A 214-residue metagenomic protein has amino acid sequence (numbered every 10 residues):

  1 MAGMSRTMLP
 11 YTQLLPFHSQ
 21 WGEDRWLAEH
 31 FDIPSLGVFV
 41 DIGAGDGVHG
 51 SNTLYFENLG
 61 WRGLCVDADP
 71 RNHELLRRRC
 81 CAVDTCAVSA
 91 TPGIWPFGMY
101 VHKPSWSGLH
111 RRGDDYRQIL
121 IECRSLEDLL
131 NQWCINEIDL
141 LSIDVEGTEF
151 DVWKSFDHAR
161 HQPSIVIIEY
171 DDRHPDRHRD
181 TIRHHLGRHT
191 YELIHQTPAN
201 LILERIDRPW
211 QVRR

Functional and structural regions predicted by a protein language model:
M1-R214: Phosphate/nucleotide-binding beta-alpha loop and adjacent structural elements of enzyme active sites
